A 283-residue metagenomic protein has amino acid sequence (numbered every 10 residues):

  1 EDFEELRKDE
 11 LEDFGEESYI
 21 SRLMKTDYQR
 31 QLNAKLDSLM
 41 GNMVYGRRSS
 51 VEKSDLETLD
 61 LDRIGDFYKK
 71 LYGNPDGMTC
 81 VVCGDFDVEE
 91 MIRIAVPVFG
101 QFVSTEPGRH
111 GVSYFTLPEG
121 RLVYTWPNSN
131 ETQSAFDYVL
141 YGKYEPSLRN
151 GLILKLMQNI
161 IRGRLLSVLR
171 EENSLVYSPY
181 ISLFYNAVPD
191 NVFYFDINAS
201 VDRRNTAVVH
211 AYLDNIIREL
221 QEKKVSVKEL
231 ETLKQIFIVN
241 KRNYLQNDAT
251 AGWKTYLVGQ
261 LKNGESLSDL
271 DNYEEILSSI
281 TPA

Functional and structural regions predicted by a protein language model:
E1, D9-Y19, D27-L56, D76-C83 (+3 more regions): M16 family metallopeptidases and their MPP-like homologs
Y72-G73: Flexible, low-complexity linker/tail segments at the boundary of structured domains
E89-I94, H210: Charge-rich, low-aromatic oligomerization/scaffolding segments with amphipathic character
E90-M91, V103, P146-R149: Short helix/loop capping segments that flank catalytic or ligand/cofactor-binding pockets
I92-P107: Glycine-centered hinge/linker elements that transmit conformational signals in sensory and ligand-binding systems
P107-R164, V168: His/Glu-based metal-binding/catalytic segments typifying zinc-dependent metallopeptidases
